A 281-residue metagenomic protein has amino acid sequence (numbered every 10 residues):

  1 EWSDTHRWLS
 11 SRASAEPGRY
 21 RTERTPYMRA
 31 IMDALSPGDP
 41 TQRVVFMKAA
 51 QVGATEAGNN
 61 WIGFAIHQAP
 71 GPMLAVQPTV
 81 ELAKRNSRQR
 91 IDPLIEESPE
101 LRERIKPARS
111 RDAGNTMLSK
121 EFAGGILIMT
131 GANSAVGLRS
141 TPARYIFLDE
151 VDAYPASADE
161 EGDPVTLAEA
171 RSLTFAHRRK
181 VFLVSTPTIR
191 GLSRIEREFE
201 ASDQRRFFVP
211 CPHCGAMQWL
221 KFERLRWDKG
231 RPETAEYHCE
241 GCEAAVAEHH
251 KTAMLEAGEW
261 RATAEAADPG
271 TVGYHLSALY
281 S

Functional and structural regions predicted by a protein language model:
E1-S281: Phosphate/NTP-binding elements of NTP-utilizing enzymes
